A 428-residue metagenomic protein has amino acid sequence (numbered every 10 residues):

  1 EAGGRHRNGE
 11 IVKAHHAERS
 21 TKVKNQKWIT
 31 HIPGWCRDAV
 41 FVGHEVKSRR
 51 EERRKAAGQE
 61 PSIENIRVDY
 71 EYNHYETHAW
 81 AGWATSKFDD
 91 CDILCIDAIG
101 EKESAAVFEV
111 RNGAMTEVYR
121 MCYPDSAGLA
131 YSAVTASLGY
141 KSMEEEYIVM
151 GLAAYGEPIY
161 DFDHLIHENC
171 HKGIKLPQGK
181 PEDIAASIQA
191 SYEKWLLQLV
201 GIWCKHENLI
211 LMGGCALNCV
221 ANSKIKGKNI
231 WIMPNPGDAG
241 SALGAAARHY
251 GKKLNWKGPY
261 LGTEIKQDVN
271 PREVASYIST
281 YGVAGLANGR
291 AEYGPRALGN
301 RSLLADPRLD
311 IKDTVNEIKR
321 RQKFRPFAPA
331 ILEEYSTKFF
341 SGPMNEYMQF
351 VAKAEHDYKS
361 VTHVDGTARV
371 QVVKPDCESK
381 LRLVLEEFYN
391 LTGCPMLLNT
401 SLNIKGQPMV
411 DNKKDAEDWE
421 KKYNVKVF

Functional and structural regions predicted by a protein language model:
E1, R37-E45, S62-R67, H206-G214 (+1 more regions): Short glycine-rich phosphate-binding loop at a beta-alpha junction
E1-Q26, P33-G34, E51, V68-F162 (+2 more regions): Flexible beta->alpha loop and helix N-cap segments adjacent to enzyme active/binding sites
V40, P61-R67, D97, I174-L176 (+4 more regions): Structured N-terminal alpha/beta-domain signature that marks small ligand/cofactor-binding or signaling modules
V42-D69, T77: Phosphate- and other anionic-substrate recognition elements at nucleic-acid/protein interfaces
I148, A154-L176, A190, K194: Cytochrome P450 catalytic core segment centered on helix I
G173-S187, H363-R369: Gly-rich Lys/Arg/Thr-decorated short loops/hinges at beta-loop-alpha junctions or inter-strand turns that position
Q178-K194, K374, E378: Short acidic-aromatic active-site loops that bind/stabilize oxyanions
A186-L209: Phosphate/ATP-binding catalytic cores across multiple sugar-kinase/actin-like superfamilies, primarily ASKHA
